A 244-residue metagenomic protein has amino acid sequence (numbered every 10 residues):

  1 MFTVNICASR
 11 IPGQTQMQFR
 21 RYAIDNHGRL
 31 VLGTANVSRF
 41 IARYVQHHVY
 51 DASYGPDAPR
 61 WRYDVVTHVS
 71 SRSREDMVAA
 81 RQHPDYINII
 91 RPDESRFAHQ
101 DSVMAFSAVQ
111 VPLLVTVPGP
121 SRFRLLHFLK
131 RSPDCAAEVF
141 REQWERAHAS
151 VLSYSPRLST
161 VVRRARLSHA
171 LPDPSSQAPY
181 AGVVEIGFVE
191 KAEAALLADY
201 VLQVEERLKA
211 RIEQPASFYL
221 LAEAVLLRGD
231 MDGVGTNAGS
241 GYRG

Functional and structural regions predicted by a protein language model:
M1-G244: Macromolecular interaction modules
